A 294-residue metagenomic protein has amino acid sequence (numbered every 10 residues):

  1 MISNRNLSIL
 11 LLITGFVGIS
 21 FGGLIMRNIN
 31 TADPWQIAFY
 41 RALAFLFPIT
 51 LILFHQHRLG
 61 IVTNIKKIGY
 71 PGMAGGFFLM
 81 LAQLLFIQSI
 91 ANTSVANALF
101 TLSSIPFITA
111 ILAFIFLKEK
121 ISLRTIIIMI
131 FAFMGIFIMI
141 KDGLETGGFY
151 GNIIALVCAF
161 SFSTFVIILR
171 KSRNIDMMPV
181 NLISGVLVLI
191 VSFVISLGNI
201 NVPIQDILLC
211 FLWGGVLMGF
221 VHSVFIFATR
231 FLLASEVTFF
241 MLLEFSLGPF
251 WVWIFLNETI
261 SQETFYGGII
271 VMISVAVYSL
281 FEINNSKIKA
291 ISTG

Functional and structural regions predicted by a protein language model:
M1-F39, F77, L84, L144-K171 (+3 more regions): Glycine-/small-residue-enriched transmembrane alpha-helix faces in small-molecule transporters and effluxers
I2, A42, K141, L242-G294: C-terminal-most transmembrane helix of multi-pass membrane proteins
L7-G15, G60-L85, Y150-C158, F193 (+2 more regions): Loop-to-transmembrane-helix transition segments
S20, G76, M80-L84, P106-I111 (+6 more regions): Hydrophobic/small/kink-forming positions within alpha-helical transmembrane segments of polytopic membrane proteins
T31-L81, I108-T109, S161-F165, L182-G198 (+1 more regions): Transmembrane alpha-helices of multi-pass small-molecule transport proteins
Y40, A98-S104, L169-L187, M218-I254: Helix-helix packing/entry segments at the starts of transmembrane helices
I49, I121-K141, A159-F162, L187-S192 (+1 more regions): Hydrophobic transmembrane alpha-helices of multi-pass small-molecule transport proteins
I105-I127, S246-F265: C-terminal transmembrane-helix exit sites in multi-pass transporters
